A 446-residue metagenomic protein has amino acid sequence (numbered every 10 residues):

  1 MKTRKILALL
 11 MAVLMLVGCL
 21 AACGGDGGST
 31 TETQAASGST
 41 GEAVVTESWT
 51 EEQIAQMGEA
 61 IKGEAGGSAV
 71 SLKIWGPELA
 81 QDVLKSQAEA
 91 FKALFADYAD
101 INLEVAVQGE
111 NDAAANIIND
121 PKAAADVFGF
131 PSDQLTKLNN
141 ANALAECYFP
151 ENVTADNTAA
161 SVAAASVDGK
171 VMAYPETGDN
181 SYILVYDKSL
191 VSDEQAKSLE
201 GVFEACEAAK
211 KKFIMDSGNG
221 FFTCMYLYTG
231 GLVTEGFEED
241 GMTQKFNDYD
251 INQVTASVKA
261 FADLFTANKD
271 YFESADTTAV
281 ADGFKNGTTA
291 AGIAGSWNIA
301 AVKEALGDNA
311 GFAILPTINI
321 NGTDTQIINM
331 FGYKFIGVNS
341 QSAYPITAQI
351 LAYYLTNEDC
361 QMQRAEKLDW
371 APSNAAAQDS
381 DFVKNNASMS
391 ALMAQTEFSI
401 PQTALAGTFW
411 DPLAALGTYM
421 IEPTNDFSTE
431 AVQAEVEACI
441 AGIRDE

Functional and structural regions predicted by a protein language model:
G38-E64, F130-Y182, E194-E204, A313-I314: Hinge/lid segment of periplasmic solute-binding proteins
A43-E47, G67-L79, A99-A106, V127 (+2 more regions): Short, well-ordered beta-strand elements
A90, L94-N157, S189-E194, A290-A291: Extracytoplasmic "Venus flytrap"/periplasmic binding protein-like
A93, E304-K367: Extracytoplasmic/periplasmic substrate-recognition and gating elements
I118-N119, A123-D126, T154-Y186, K211-M215 (+2 more regions): A structural signal for short loop-to-beta-strand junctions that line the ligand-binding cleft of periplasmic/secreted
K170-E176, Y182, G201-N247, T289: Extracytoplasmic/periplasmic solute-binding protein
T243-A275: Glycine-centered hinge/linker elements that transmit conformational signals in sensory and ligand-binding systems
M393-E446: Conserved C-terminal helix/tail region of periplasmic/extracytoplasmic solute-binding proteins
